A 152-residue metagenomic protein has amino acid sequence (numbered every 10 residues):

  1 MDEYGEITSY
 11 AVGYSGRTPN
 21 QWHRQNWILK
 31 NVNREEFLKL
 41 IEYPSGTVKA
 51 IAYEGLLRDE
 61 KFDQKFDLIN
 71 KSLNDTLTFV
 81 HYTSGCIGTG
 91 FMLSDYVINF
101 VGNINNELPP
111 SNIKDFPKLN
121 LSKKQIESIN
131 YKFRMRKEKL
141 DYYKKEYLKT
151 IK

Functional and structural regions predicted by a protein language model:
M1-A50, E54-D59, F66-K152: Extended repeat-based scaffolds of very large eukaryotic assembly and lipid-transport proteins
